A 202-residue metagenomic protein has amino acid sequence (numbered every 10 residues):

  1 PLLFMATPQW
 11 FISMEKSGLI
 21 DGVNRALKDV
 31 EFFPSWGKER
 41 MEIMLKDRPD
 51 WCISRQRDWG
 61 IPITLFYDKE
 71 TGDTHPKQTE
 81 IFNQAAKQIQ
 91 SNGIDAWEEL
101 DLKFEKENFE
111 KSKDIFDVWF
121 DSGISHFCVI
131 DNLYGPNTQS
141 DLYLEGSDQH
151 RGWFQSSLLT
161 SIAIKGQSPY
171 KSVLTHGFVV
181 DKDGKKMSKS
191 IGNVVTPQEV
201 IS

Functional and structural regions predicted by a protein language model:
P1-S202: Structured secondary-structure scaffolds
